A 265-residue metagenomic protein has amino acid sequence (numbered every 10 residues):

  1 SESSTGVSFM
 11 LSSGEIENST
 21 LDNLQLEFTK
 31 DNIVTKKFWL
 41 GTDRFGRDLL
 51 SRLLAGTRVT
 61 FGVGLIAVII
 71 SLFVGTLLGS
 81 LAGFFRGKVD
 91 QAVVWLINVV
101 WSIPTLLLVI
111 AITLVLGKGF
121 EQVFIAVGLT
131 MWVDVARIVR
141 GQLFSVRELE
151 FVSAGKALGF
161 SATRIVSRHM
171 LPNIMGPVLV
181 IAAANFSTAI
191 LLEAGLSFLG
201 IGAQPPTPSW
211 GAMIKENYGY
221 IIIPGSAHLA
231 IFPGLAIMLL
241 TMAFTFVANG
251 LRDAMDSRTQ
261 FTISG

Functional and structural regions predicted by a protein language model:
S1-F45, I263-G265: Membrane-topology segments of multi-pass transport proteins
T42-G265: Alpha-helical transmembrane segments of integral membrane proteins, especially multi-pass inner/plasma-membrane
